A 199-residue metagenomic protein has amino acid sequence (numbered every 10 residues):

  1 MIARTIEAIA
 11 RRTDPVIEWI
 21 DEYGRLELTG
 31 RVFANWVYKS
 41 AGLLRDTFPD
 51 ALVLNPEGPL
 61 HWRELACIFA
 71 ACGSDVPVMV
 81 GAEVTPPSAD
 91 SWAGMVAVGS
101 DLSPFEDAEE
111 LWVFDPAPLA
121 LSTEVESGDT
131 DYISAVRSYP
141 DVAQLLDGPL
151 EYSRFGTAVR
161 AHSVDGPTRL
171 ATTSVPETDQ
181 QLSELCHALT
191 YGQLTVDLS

Functional and structural regions predicted by a protein language model:
M1-I20, R25-T29, S40-A41, R45-D46 (+2 more regions): Extreme N-terminal leader/targeting regions
T5-L28, S134-H162, T168-T172, V196: AMP-dependent adenylate-forming
D14, R31-N55, G73, T85-P87 (+1 more regions): ANL superfamily AMP-binding
G30-R31, L182: N-terminal catalytic cores of NTP/NDP-binding nucleotidyl/phosphoryl-transfer enzymes
A41, T130-D131: Catalytic machinery of carbohydrate-active enzymes, primarily nucleotide-sugar-dependent glycosyltransferases
L43-P77, G81, T168-Q193: Conserved AMP-binding/adenylate-forming
P77-E106, L119-G128, S134-R137, G156-A171 (+2 more regions): Conserved ATP-dependent adenylate/AMP-binding module captured primarily in the ANL superfamily
